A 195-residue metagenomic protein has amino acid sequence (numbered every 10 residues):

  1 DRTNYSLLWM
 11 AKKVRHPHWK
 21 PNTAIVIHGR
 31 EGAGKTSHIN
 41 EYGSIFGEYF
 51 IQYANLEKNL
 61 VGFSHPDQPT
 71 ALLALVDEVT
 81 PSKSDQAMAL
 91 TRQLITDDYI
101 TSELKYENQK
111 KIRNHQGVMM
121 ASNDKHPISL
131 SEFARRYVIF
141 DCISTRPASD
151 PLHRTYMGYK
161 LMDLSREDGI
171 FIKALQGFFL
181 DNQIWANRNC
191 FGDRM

Functional and structural regions predicted by a protein language model:
D1-L75, A87, V138, F179: P-loop NTPase catalytic core of nucleic-acid-dependent motor ATPases
N4-W9, N22-I25, L104-E107, Q176-L180 (+1 more regions): Short coil/turn segments at secondary-structure boundaries
G47, A87-K111: Conserved catalytic/switch belt of AAA+ P-loop NTPases
S64-P69, E103-A121: AAA+/SF3 P-loop NTPase mechanochemical coupling elements
L72-I95, P127-A134: Conserved AAA+/SF3 P-loop NTPase catalytic/coupling segment centered on the Walker-B
T80-P81, N123-P127, I143-A148: Conserved nucleotide-binding/hydrolysis micro-motifs of P-loop NTPases
R92-Y99, V118, H126, I139 (+1 more regions): Signature of the SF2 helicase/ATPase Hel1-core->accessory helical subdomain module
R113-H115, L130-M195: Phosphate-sensing "switch" segment of ASCE/P-loop ATPases
